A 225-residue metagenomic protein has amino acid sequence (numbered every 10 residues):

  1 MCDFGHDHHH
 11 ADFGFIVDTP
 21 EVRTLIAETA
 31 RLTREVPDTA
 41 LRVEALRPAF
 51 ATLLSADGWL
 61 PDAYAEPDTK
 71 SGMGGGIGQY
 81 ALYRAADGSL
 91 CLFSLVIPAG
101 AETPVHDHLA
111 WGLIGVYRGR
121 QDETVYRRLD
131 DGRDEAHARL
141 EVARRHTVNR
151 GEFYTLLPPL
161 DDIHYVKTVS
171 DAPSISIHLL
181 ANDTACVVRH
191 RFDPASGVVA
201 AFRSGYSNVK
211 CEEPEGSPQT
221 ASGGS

Functional and structural regions predicted by a protein language model:
M1-G58: N-terminal leader/capping segments at the start of a protein or of a new domain
M73-A99, F153: A short glycine-rich, His/Asp/Glu-containing loop-to-beta-strand
F93-D107, L157-D161: Conserved short histidine dyad/triad with adjacent acidic residue
A110-L129: Glycine- and acidic-residue-biased ligand/ion/polar-headgroup-sensing regions
L113-G115, D171-C186: A short hydrophobic beta-strand segment most commonly corresponding to one strand of the jelly-roll/cupin
R128-I163, G205: Short acidic-glycine-tyrosine-enriched beta hairpin
P158-I177: Ligand-binding loop in jelly-roll beta-barrel domains
F192-S225: Long hydrophobic alpha-helical segments typical of transmembrane helices together with their membrane-interfacial
